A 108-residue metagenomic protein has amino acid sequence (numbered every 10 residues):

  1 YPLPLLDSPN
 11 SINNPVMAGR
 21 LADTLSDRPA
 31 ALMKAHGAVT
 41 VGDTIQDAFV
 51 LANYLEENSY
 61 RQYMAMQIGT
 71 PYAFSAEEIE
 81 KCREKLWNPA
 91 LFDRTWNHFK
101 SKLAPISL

Functional and structural regions predicted by a protein language model:
Y1-L108: Glycine-rich flexible loops
